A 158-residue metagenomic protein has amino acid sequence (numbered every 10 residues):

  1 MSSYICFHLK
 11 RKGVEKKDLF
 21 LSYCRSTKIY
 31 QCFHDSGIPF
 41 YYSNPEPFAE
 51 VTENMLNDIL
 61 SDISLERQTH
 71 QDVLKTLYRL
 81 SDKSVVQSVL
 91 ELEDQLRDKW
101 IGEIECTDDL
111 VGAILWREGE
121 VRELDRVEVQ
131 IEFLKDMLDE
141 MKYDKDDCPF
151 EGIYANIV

Functional and structural regions predicted by a protein language model:
M1-P149, Y154-V158: Acidic (Asp/Glu-rich) sequence patches and key acidic residues that form negatively charged surfaces used
